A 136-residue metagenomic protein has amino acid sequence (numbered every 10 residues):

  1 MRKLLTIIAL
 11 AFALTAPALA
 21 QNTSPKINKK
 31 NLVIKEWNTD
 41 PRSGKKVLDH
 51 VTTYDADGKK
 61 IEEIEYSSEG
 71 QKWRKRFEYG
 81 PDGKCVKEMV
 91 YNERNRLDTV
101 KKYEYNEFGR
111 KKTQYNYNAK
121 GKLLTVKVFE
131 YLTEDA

Functional and structural regions predicted by a protein language model:
L4-A18: Hydrophobic helical h-region of N-terminal Sec-dependent signal peptides in bacterial secretory/periplasmic proteins
Q21-A136: Buried hydrophobic residues that stabilize the cores of well-folded domains
